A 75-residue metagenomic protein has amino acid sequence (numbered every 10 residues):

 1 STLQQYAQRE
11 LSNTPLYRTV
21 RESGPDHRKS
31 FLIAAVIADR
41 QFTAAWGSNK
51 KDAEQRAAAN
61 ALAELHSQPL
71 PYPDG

Functional and structural regions predicted by a protein language model:
S1-G75: Double-stranded RNA-binding/processing signature
